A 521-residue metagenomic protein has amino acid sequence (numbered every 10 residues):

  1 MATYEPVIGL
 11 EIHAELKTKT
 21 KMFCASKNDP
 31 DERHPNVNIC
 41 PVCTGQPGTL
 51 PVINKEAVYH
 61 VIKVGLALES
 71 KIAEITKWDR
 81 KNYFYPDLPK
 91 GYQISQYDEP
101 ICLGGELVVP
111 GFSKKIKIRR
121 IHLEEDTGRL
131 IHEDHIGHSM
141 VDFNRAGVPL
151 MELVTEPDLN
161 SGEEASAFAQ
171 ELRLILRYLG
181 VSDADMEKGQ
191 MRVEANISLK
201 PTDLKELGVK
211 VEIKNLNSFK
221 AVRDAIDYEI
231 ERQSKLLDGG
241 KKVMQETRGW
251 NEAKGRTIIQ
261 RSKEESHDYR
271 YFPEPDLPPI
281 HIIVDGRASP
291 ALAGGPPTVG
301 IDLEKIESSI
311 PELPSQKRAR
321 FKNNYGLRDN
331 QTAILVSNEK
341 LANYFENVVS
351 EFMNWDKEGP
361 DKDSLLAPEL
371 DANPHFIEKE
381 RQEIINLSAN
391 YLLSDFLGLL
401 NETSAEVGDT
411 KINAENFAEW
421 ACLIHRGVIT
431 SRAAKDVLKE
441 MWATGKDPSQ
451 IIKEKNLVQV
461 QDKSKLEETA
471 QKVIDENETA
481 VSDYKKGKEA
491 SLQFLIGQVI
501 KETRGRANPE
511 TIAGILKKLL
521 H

Functional and structural regions predicted by a protein language model:
M1-D285, V299-E312, N323, D329 (+2 more regions): Basic, nucleic-acid-interacting segments
A2, F143-V148, M186-V193, T202-K205 (+1 more regions): C-terminal non-catalytic interaction appendages of large macromolecular assemblies
G9, V58, A169, R223 (+6 more regions): Hydrophobic face of alpha-helices
K55, N144-G147, G162, S166 (+11 more regions): Conserved structured core elements
K241-D285, T298-E489, I500: Long, charged, helix-rich clamp/arm modules that form nucleic acid-engaging surfaces of large nucleic-acid-processing
G286-P290, G294: Intrinsic, low-complexity polybasic segments
